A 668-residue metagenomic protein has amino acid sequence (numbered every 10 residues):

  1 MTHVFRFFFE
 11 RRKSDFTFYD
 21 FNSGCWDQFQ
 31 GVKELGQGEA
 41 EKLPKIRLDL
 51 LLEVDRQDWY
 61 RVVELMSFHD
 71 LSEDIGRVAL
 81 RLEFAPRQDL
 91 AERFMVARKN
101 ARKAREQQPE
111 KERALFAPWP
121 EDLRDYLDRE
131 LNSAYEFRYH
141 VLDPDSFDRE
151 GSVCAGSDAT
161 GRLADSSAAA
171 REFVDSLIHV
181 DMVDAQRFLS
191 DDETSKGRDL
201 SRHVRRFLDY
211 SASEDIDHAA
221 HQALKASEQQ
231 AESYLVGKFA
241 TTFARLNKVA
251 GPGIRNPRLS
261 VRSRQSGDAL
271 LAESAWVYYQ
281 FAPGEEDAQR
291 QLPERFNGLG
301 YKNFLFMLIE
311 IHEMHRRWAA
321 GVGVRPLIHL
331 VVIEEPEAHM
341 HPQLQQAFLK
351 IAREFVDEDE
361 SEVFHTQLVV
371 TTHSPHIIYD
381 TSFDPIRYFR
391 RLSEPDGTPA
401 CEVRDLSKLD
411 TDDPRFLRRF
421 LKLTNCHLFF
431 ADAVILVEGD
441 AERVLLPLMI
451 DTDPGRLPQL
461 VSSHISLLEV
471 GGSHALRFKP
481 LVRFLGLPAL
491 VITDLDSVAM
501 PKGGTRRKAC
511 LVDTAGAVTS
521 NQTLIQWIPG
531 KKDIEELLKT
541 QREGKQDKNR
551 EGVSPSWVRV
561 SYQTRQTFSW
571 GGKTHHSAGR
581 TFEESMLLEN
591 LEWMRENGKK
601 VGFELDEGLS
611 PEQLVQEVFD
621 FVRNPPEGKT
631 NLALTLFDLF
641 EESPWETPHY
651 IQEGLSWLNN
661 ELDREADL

Functional and structural regions predicted by a protein language model:
M1-F9, Y278-T424, D638-L668: Switch/communication elements of ASCE P-loop NTPase nucleotide-binding domains
M1-S23: N-terminal cofactor/phosphate-binding cores enriched in small/glycine residues, especially glycine-rich loops such as
F18-L43, R56-A219, L409, K508-R550: Glycine-rich phosphate-binding loops of NTPases
V32-G36, V62-F68, V153-F173, S260-S263 (+8 more regions): Short alpha-helical segments and helix-capping/turn motifs at coil-helix boundaries
V54-Q57, A85-L90, R187-S190, E337 (+8 more regions): Conserved nucleotide-binding/hydrolysis micro-motifs of P-loop NTPases
D181, V331-I333, I435: Hydrophobic positions in the central parallel beta-sheet of the AAA+
A185-I333, E360: Extended helical coiled-coil dimerization/tether regions that scaffold and oligomerize large DNA-maintenance assemblies
R418-L436, D440-L668: Acidic, Mg2+-coordinating catalytic modules of nucleic-acid enzymes
